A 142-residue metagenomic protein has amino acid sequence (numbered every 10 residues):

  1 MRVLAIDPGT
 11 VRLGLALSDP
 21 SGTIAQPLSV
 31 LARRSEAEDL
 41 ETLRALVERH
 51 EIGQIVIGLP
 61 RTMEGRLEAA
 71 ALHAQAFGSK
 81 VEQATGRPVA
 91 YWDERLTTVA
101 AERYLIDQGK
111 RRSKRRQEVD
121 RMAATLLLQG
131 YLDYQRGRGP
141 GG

Functional and structural regions predicted by a protein language model:
M1-I6, T10-G142: Phosphate- and other anionic-substrate recognition elements at nucleic-acid/protein interfaces
